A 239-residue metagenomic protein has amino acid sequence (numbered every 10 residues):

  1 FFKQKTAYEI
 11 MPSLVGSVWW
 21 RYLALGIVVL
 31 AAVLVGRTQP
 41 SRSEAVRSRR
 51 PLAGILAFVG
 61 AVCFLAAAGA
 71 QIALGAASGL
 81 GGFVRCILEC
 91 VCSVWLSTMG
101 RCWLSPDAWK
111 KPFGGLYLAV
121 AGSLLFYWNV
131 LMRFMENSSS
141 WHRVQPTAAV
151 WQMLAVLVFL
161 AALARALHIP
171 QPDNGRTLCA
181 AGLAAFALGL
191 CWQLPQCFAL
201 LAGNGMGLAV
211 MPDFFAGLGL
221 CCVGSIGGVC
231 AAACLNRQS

Functional and structural regions predicted by a protein language model:
F1, A68-A77, V130-W141, Q193-N204: Juxtamembrane "helix-exit" motif on the non-cytosolic side of transmembrane helices
F1, R21-Y22, L30-V33, A149-S239: C-terminal transmembrane-bundle signature of multipass membrane proteins, characterized by strong activation on
F1-L14: Single conserved hydrophobic/aromatic residue that forms the stacking wall/gate of nucleotide- or nucleobase-binding
V15-V29, G54, A67-Q71, L80-L96 (+2 more regions): Alpha-helical transmembrane segments of polytopic membrane proteins
V15-W20, V33-S48, V210: Membrane-proximal first intracellular loop
G26-S43, V94-S105, L157-A166: Canonical alpha-helical transmembrane segments
P40-R50, W103-G115, L167-R176: Membrane-interface helix-boundary motifs at transmembrane edges
A53-Q71, R85-M99, G115-R133, A149-A161 (+1 more regions): Alpha-helical transmembrane segments of multi-pass integral membrane proteins
